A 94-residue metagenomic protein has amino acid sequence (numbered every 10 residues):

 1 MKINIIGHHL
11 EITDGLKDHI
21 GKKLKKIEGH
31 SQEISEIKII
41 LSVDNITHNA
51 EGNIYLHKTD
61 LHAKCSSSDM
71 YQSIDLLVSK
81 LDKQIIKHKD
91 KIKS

Functional and structural regions predicted by a protein language model:
M1-S94: N-terminal, polar/charged subdomain of small-to-medium soluble alpha/beta proteins
